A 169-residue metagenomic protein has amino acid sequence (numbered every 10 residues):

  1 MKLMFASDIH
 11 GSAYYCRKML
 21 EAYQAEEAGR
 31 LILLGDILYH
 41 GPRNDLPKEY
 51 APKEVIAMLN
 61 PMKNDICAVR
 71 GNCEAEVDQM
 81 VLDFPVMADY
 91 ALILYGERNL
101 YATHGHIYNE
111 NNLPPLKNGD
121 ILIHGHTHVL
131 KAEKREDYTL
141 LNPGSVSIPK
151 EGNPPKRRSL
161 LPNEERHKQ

Functional and structural regions predicted by a protein language model:
K2-Y95: Core catalytic region of metal-dependent phosphoesterases/phosphodiesterases, especially metallo-beta-lactamase-like
L3-A6, Y23, R30, A102-T103 (+2 more regions): Functionally constrained cores in energy, signaling, and assembly domains
I9, A51, A102-G105, V146: Long, contiguous hydrophobic alpha-helical segments, chiefly transmembrane helices and signal peptides
H40-R43, E76-Q79, Y101, E110-N112 (+1 more regions): Short acidic/glycine-rich loop or secondary-structure boundary segments that cap or lie
L59, I93, A102-H104, G144: Generic structural signal for conserved hydrophobic packing positions in ordered secondary structure
A88, N99, H106-Q169: Conserved beta-sheet core of the metallophosphoesterase superfamily
